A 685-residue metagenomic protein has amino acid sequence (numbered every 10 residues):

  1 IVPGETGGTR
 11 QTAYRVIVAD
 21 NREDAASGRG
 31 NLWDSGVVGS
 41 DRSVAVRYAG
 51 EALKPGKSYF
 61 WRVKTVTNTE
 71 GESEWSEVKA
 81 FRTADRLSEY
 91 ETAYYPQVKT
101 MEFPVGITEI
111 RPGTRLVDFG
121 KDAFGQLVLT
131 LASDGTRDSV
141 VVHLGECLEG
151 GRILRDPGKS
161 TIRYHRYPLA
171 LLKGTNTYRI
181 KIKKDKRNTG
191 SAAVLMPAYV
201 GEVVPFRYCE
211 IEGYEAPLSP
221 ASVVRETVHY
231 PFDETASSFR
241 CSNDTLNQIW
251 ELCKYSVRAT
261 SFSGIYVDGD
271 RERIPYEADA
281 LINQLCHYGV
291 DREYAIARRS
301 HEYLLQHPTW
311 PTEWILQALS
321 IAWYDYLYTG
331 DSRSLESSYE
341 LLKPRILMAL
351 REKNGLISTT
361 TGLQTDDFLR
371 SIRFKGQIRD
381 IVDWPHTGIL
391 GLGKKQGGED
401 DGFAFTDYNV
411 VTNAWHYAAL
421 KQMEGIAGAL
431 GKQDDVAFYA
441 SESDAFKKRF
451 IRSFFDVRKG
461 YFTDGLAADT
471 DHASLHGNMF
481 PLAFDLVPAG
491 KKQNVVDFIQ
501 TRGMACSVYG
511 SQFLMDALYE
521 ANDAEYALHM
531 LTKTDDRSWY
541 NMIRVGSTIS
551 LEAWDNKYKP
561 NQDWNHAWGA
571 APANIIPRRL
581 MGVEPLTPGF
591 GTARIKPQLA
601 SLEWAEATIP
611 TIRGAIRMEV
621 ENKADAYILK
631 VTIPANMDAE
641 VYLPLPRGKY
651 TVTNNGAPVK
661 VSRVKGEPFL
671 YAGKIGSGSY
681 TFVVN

Functional and structural regions predicted by a protein language model:
V2-G264, D279, Y294-I296, R333 (+2 more regions): Extracellular/oxidizing-compartment recognition motifs
Q11, F124, G201-F206, A278 (+5 more regions): Short, solvent-exposed loop/turn segments at the edges of secondary structure
H143-I153, P217-P220, T227-F232, F239-R240 (+7 more regions): Acidic, mature catalytic/reactive cores of soluble proteins
Y208, P217-R299, T309, E313-L316 (+4 more regions): Active-site acid/base region of carbohydrate-active enzymes
Y214, I282-D291, A318-S334, W415-Q433 (+3 more regions): Well-ordered alpha-helical scaffold segments within catalytic/enzyme domains
E272, A318, I357, G376-W384 (+6 more regions): C-terminal capping/lid segments that line or modulate ligand- or cofactor-binding pockets
S441, K448, E525-N685: Non-catalytic C-terminal accessory modules of carbohydrate-active enzymes
